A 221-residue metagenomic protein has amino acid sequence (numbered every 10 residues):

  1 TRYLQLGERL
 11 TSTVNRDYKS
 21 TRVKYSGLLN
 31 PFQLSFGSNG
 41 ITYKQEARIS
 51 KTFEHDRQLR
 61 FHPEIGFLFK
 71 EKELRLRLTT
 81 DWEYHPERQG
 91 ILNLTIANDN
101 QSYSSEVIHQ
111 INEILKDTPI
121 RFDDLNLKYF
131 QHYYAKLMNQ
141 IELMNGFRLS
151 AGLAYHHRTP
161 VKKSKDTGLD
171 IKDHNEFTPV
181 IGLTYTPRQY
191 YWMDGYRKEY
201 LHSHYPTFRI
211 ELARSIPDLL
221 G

Functional and structural regions predicted by a protein language model:
T1-F67, L74-L76, W82, I96 (+4 more regions): Outer-membrane beta-barrel initiation region
F36-I41, I49, F122-H156, Y196-L201: Outer-membrane beta-barrel transmembrane strands
E71-R75, Y129-Q131: Short, glycine/acidic-rich beta->alpha junctions
E83-I141, L169-I171: Outer-membrane beta-barrel translocator/channel fold
